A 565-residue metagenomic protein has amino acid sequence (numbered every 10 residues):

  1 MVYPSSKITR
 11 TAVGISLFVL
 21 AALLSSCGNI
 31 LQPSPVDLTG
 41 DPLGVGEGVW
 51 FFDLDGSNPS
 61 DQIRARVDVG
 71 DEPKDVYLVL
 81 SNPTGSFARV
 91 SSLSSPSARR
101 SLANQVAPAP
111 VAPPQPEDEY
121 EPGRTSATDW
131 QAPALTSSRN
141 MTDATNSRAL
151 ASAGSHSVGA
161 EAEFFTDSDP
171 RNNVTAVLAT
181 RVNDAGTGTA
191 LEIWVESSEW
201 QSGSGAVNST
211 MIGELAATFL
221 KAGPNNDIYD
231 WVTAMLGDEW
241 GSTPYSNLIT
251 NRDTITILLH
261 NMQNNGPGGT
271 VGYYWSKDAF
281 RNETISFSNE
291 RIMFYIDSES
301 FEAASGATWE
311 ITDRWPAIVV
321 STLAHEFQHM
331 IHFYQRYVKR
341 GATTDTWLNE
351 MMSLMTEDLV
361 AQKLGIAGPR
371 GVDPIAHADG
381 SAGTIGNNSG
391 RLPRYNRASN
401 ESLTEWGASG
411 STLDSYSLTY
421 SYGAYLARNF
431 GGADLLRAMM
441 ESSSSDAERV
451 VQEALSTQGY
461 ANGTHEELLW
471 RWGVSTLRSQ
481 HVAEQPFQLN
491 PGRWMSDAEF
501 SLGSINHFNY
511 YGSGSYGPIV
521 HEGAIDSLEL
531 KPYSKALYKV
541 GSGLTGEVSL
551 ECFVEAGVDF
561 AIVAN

Functional and structural regions predicted by a protein language model:
V2-S16: Bacterial N-terminal signal peptides that target proteins for export
L23-S26: C-terminal motif of bacterial Sec signal peptides marking the signal peptidase cleavage site
G28-I30: Bacterial signal peptide processing site
Q32-T250: N-terminal module-boundary/linker segments of secreted carbohydrate-active enzymes
S34-G70, S445-N565: Beta/coil-rich, acidic/histidine-enriched accessory regions frequently appended to metallopeptidases
T189-D345, M352, T356, Q362-I366 (+1 more regions): Juxtacatalytic substrate-recognition/specificity segment
I285-F287, A303-T312, G368-S411, Y460 (+3 more regions): Surface-exposed intrinsically disordered loops and tails
R340-T419, N429, S443-E466, R471 (+1 more regions): Acidic/His/Gly-enriched intrinsically disordered linker/tail segments that often contain short helix/coil "MoRF-like"
